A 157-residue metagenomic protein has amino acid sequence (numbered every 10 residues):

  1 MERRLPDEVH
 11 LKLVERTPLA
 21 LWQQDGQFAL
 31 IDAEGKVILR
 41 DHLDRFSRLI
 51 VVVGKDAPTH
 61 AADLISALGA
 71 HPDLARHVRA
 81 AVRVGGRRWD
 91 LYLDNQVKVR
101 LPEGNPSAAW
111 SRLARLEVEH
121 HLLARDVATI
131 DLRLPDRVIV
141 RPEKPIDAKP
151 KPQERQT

Functional and structural regions predicted by a protein language model:
M1-T157: Charged, solvent-exposed interaction patches on well-folded alpha/beta domains that mediate macromolecular contacts
